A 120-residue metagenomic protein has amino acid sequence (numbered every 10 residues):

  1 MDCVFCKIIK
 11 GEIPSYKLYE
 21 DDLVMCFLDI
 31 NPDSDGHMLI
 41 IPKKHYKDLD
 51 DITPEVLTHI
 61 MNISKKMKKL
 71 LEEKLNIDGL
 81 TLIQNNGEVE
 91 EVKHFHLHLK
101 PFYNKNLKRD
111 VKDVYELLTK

Functional and structural regions predicted by a protein language model:
M1-K120: HIT superfamily nucleotide-processing domains
